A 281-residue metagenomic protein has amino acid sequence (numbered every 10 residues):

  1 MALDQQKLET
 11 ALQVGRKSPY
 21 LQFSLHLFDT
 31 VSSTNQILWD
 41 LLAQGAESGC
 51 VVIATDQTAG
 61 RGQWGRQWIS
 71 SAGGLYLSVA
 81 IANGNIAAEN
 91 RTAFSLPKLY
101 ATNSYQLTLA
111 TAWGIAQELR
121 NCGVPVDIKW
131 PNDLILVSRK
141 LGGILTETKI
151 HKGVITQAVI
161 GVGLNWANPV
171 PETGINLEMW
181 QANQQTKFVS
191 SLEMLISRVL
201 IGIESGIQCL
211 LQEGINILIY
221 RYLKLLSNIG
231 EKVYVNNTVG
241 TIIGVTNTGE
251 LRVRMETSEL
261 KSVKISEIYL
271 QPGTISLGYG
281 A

Functional and structural regions predicted by a protein language model:
M1-R120, A281: N-terminal lobe of the biotin/lipoate ligase/transferase fold
A2-L3, A11, N85-V126, L136-A281: Long, positively charged amphipathic alpha-helical accessory segments at protein N-termini or as interdomain linkers
L25, T34, L77, D133 (+3 more regions): Residue-level signal for inorganic ion chemistry
T55-Q57, L134, L164: Active-site metal-binding loops of divalent metal-dependent hydrolases
